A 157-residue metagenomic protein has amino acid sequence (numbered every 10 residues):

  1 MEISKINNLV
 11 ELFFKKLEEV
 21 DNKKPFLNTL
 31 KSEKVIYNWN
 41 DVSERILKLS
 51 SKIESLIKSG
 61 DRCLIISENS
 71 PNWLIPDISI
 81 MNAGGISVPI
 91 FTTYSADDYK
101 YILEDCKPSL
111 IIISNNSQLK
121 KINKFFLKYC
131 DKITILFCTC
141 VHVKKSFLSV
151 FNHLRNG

Functional and structural regions predicted by a protein language model:
M1-Y37, D41-R62, I78, E104: N-lobe entry segment of adenylate-forming
F13, Y99, V150: Acidic, amphipathic alpha-helical patches
N28-L30, S109, S114, T139: Conserved residues at the C-terminal ends of beta-strands
K31, K120-G157: ANL superfamily adenylate-forming
V35-I36, K52-Y94: Conserved AMP-binding/adenylate-forming
D61, S109, T134: Conserved acidic residues
E68, N116, V141: Flexible loop residues that form catalytic and substrate-binding hotspots at small-molecule/glycan-binding clefts
Y94-F125: Conserved ATP-dependent adenylate/AMP-binding module captured primarily in the ANL superfamily
